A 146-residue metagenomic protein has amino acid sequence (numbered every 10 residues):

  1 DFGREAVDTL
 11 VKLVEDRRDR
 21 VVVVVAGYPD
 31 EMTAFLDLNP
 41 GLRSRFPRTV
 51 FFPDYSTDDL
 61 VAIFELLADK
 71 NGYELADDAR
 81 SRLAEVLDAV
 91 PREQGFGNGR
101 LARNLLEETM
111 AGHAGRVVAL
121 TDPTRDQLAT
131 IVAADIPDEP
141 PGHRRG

Functional and structural regions predicted by a protein language model:
D1-V24, D30-S44: Conserved catalytic/switch belt of AAA+ P-loop NTPases
G3, A26-P29, A76, F96-L101: Short coil/turn motifs at helix boundaries and re-entrant loops, enriched in small/polar and proline residues
V7-V11, T33, E65, R103 (+1 more regions): Short, well-ordered alpha-helical packing segments
L10, V23, F46, L60 (+2 more regions): Conserved RecA-like P-loop NTPase ATPase core
E31-D37, F52-F96, G115-T121: Conserved C-terminal "switch" segment of AAA+ ATPases
V90-G146: C-terminal helical "lid" subdomain and adjoining coupling/linker elements of P-loop NTPases
